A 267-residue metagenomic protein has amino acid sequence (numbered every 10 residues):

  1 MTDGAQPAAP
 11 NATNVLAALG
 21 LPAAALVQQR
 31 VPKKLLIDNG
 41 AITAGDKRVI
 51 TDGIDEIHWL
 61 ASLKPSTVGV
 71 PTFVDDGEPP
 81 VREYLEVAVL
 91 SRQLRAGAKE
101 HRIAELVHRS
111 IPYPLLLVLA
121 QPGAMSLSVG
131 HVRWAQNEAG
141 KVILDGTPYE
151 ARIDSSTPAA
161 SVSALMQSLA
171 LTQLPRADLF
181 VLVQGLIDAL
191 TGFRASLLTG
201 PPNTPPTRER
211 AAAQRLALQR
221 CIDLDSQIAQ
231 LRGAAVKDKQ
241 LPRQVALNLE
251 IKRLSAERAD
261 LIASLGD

Functional and structural regions predicted by a protein language model:
M1-Q136: N-terminal, leucine/charged-rich tether regions that mediate assembly and partner docking in large macromolecular
I37, I42, I50, I54-I57 (+9 more regions): Weak global preference for isoleucine
R82-L216: Extended, non-transmembrane interaction/recognition domains
P205-R208, Q214, L218-D267: Alpha-helical oligomerization segments
